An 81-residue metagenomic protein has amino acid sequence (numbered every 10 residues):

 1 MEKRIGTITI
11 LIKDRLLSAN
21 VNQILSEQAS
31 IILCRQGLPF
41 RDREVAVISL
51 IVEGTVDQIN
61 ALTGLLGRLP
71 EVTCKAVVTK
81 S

Functional and structural regions predicted by a protein language model:
M1-S81: Long, contiguous binding/interaction regions
